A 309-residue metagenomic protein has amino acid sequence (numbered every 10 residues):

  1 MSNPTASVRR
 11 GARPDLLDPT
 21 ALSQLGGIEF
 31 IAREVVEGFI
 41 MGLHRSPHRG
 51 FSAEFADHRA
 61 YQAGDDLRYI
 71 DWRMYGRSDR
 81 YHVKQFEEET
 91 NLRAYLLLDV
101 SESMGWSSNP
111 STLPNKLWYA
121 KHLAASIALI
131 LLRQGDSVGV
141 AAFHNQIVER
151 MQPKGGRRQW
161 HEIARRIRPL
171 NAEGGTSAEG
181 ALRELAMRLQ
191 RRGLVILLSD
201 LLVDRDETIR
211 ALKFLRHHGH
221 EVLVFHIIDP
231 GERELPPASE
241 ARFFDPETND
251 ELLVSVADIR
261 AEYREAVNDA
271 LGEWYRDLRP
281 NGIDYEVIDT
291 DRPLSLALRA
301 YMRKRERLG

Functional and structural regions predicted by a protein language model:
M1-G155, L194-L198, D204, R210 (+4 more regions): An amphipathic, basic-hydrophobic helix/alpha-beta surface used to engage anionic, phosphate-rich ligands or surfaces
G135-D136, G219, G282: Glycine-centered short loops/turns at secondary-structure junctions
E149-R166, R303-K304: Short, electropositive alpha-helical surface patch
Q159-G193, R205-D206, I228-D229, R233: Von Willebrand factor
L182-A186, Q190, L194-L198, L202-E207 (+2 more regions): C-terminal functional segments of enzyme domains
H220-I228: Aromatic-lined glycan-binding groove of carbohydrate-active enzymes
P236-E262: Acidic, Ser/Thr-rich peripheral helices and adjacent loops at domain boundaries
E273-K304: Conserved, well-ordered alpha-helix/loop/beta-strand core segments that scaffold catalytic motifs
